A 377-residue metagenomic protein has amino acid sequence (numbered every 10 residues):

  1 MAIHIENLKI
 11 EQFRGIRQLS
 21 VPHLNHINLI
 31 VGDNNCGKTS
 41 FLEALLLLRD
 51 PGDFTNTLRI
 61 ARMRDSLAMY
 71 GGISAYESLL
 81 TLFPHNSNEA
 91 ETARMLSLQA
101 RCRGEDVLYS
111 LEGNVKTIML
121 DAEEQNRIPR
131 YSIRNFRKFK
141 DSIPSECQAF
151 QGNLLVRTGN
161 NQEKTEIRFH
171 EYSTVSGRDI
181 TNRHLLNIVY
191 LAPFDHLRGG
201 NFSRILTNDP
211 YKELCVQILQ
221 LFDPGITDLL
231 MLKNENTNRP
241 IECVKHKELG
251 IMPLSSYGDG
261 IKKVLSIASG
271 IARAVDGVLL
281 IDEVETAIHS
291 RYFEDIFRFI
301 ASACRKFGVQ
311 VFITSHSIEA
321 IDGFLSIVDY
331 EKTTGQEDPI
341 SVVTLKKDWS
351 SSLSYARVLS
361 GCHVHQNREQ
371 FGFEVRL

Functional and structural regions predicted by a protein language model:
M1-T55, I251-R376: Switch/communication elements of ASCE P-loop NTPase nucleotide-binding domains
P51-A272, V278, S341-L377: Phosphate-coordinating catalytic segments in nucleotide- and nucleic-acid-processing enzymes
